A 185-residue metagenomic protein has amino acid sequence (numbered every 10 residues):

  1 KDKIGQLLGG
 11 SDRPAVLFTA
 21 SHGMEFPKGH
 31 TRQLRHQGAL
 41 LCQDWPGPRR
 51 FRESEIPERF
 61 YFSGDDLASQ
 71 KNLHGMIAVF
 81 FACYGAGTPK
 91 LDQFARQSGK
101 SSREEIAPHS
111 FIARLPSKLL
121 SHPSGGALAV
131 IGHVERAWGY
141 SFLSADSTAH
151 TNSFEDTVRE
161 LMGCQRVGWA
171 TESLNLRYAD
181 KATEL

Functional and structural regions predicted by a protein language model:
K1-A113, L119, H133-E135: Catalytic-core segments of thiol-dependent peptidases
F81-L185: Active-site-proximal C-terminal subdomain of hydrolase catalytic domains
